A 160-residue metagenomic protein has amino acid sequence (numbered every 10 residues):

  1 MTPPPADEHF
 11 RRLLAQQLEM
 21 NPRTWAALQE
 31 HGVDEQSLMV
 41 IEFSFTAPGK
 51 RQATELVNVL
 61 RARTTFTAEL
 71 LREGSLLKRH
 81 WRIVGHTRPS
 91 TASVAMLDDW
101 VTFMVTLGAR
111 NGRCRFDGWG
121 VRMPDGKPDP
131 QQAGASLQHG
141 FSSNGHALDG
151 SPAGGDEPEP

Functional and structural regions predicted by a protein language model:
M1-P160: Long, contiguous binding/interaction regions
